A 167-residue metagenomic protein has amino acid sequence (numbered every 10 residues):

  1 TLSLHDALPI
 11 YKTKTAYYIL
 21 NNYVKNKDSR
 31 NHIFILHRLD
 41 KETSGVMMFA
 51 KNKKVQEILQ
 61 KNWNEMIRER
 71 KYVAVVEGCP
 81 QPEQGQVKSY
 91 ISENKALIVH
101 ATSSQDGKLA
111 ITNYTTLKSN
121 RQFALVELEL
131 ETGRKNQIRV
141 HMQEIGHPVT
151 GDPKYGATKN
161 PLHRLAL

Functional and structural regions predicted by a protein language model:
T1-L97, Q105-K108, S119: RNA pseudouridine synthases
K12-L20, V55, N64, E93 (+3 more regions): Pseudouridine synthase
H32, S103, D152-Y155: A short, aromatic/hydrophobic, helix- or strand-capping loop or linear motif that either lines the entrance/gate
I35-R38, N113, H141: Residue-level recognition of specific faces of alpha-helices
I98-V99, A124: Hydrophobic residues embedded in beta-strands of well-ordered beta-sheets
